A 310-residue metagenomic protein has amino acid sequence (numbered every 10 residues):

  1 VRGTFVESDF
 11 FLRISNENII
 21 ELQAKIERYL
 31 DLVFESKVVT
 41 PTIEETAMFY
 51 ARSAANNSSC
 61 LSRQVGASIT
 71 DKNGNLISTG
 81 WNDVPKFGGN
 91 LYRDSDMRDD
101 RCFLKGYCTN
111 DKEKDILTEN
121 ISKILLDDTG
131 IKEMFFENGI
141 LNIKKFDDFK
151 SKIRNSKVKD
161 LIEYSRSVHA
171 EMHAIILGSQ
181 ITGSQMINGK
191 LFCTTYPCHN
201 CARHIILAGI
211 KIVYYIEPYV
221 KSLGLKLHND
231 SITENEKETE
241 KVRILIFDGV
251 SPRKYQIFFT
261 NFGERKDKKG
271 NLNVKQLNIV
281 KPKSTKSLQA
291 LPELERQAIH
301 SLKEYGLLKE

Functional and structural regions predicted by a protein language model:
R2-V6, N18-E310: Zinc-dependent deaminase catalytic domain
F11-L12, V213: Short, well-ordered beta-strand core segments
L12-N18: G-domain G4 guanine-recognition motif of GTPases
